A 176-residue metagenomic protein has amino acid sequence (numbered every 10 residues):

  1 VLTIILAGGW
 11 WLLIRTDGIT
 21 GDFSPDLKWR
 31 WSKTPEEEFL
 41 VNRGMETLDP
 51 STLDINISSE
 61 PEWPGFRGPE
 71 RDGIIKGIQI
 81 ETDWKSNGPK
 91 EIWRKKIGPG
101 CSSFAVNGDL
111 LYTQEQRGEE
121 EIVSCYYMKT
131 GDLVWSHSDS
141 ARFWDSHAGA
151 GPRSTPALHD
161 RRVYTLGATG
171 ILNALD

Functional and structural regions predicted by a protein language model:
V1-D176: Noncatalytic, solvent-exposed loop/strand surfaces of beta-propeller-type extracellular/periplasmic domains
